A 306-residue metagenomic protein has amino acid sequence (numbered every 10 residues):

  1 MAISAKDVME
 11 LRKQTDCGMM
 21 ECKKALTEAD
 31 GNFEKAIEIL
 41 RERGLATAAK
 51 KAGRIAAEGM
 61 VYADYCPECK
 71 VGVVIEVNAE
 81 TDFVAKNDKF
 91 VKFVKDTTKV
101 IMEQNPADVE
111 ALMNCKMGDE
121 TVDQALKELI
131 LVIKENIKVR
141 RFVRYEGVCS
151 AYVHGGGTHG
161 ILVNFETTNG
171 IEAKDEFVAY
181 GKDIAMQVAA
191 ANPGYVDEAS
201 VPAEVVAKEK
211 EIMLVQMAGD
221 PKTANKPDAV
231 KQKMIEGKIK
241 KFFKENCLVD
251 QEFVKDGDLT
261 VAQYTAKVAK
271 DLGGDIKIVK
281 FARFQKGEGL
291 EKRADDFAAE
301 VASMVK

Functional and structural regions predicted by a protein language model:
A2-K306: N-terminal assembly/interaction segments in proteins that build large macromolecular machines
